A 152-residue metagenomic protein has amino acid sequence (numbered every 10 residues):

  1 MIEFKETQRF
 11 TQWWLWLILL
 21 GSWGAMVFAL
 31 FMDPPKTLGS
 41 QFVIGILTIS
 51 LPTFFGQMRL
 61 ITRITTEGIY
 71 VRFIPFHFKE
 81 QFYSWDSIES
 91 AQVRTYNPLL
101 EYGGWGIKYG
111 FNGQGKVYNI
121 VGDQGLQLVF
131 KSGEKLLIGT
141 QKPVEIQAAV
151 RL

Functional and structural regions predicted by a protein language model:
M1-K36, V117-Y118, E134, Q141 (+1 more regions): N-terminal membrane-targeting/pre-transmembrane regions
P35-I46: Hydrophobic alpha-helical transmembrane segments
L47-R59: Transmembrane alpha-helices and immediately adjacent membrane-cytoplasm interface residues in multi-pass integral
G56, R72-E134: Non-transmembrane, membrane-adjacent beta-strand/coil modules in membrane-associated proteins and peripheral
R59-I74: Membrane-helix interface/capping segments
R63, F82, L137-T140: Short aromatic/basic micro-patch
T66, W85, P143: ATP/adenylate-binding site constellation spanning eukaryotic-like Ser/Thr protein kinases, ABC-transporter
